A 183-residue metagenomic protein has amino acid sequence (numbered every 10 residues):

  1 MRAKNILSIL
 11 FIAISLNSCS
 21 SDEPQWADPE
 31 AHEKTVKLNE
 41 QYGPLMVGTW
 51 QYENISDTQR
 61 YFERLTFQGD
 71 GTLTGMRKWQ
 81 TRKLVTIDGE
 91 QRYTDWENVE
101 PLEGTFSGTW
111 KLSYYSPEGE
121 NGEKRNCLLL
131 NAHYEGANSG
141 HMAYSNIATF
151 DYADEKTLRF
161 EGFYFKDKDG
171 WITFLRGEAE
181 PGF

Functional and structural regions predicted by a protein language model:
R2-I9: Sec-dependent signal peptide recognition, specifically the positively charged N-region followed immediately by
S15-S18: C-terminal motif of bacterial Sec signal peptides marking the signal peptidase cleavage site
S20-E23: Bacterial signal peptide processing site
W26-T35, D95, E100-S116, D154-F183: Edge beta-strand at a domain terminus
P29-Q51, T66: N-terminal helix-cap/turn-to-beta initiation motif at the start of protein domains
S56-R60, K78-E155: Contiguous, well-ordered beta-strand patches that form the walls/edges of small beta-barrel/beta-sandwich domains
F67-L73, K156: Structural signal for glycine-centered tight turns and loop->strand junctions in beta-sheet-rich domains
